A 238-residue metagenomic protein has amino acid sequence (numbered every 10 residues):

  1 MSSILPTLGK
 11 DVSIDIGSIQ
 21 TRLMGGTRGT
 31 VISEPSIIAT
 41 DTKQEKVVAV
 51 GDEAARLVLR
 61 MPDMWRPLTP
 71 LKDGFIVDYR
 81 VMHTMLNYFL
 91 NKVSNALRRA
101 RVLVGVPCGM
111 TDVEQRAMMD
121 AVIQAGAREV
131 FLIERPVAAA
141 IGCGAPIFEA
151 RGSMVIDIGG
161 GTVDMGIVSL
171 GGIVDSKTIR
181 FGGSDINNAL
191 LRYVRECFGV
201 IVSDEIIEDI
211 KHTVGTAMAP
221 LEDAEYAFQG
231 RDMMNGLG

Functional and structural regions predicted by a protein language model:
M1-I158, G166-G238: Nucleotide/phosphate-binding catalytic cleft detector across ATP-hydrolyzing and phosphate-transferring enzymes
